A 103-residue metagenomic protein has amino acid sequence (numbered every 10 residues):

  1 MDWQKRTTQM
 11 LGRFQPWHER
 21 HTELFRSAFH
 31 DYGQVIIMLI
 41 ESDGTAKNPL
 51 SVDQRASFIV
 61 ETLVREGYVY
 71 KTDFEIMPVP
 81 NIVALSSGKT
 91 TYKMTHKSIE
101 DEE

Functional and structural regions predicted by a protein language model:
M1-E103: Nucleotidyltransferase catalytic core that binds NTPs
